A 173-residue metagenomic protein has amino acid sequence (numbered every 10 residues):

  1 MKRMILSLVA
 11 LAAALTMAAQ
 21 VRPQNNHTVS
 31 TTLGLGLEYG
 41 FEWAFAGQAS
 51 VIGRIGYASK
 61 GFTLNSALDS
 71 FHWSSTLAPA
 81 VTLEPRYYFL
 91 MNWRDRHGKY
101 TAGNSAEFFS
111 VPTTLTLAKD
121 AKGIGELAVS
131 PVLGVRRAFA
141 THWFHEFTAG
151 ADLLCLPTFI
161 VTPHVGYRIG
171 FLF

Functional and structural regions predicted by a protein language model:
M1-N25, I169, F173: Bacterial Sec-dependent N-terminal signal peptides
A19-S70, P112, L117-K122, L172: Short glycine/proline- and aromatic-enriched beta-strand/turn motifs that initiate or cap beta-hairpins
Q20-N26, Q48, L90-E107, F139-F144: Short loop/turn motifs that connect adjacent beta-strands in outer-membrane beta-barrel proteins
P23-L35, G47, S75-V81, G123-V129 (+1 more regions): Residues that define the transmembrane beta-barrel architecture of outer-membrane proteins
Y39, L83, P131-L133, A149 (+1 more regions): Membrane-embedded beta-strands of outer-membrane beta-barrel proteins, especially the hydrophobic/small aromatic
W43, Y87-F89, V135-R137, L153 (+1 more regions): Residue-level signature of outer-membrane beta-barrel architecture
L64-D69, G98, A121-G125, P157-P163: Outer-membrane beta-barrel translocator domains and adjoining extracellular loop/strand segments of Gram-negative
P79-D95, V161-F173: Outer-membrane beta-barrel "beta-signal"
